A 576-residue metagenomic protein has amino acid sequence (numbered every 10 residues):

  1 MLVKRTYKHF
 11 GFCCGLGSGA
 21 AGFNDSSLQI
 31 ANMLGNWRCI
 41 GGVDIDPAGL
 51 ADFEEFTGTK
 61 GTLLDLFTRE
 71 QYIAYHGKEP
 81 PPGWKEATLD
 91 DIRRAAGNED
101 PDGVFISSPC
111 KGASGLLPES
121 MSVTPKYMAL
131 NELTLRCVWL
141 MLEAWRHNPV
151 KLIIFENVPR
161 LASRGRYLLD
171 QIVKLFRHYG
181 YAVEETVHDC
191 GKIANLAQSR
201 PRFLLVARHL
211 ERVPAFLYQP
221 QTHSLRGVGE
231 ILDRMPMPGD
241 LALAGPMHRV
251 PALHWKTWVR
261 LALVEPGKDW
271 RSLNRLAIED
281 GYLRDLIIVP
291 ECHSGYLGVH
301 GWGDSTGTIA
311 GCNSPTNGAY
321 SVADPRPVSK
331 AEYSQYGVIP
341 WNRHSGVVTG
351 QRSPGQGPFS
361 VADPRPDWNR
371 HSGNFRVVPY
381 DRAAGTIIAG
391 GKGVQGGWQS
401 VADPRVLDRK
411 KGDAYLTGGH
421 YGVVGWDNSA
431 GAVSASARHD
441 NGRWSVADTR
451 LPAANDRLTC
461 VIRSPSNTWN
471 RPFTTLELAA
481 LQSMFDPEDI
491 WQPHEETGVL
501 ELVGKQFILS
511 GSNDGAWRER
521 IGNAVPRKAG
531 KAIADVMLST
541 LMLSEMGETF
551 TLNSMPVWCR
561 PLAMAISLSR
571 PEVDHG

Functional and structural regions predicted by a protein language model:
L2-P149, P159-D170: Core alpha/beta nucleotide-donor-binding catalytic domains of modification enzymes
Y7, K268-G576: C-terminal target-recognition/interaction regions appended to catalytic cores
A20, E70-Q71, K111-L116, L161-R164 (+6 more regions): Short catalytic/ligand-binding loop motif for oxyanion handling, primarily in non-cytosolic enzymes, centered on
N36-R38, D100, P149, A182 (+4 more regions): Short loop/turn motifs at secondary-structure junctions
I106-S107, E156, V206, G390: Alpha/beta-hydrolase-fold catalytic nucleophile elbow
E119-V123, E156-N157, N513-E519: Glycine- and acidic
L130-H209: Conserved Class I SAM-dependent methyltransferase catalytic core
L196-L276: Flexible, glycine-/basic-rich loop-and-beta segments that form/coincide with the SAM-dependent methyltransferase
